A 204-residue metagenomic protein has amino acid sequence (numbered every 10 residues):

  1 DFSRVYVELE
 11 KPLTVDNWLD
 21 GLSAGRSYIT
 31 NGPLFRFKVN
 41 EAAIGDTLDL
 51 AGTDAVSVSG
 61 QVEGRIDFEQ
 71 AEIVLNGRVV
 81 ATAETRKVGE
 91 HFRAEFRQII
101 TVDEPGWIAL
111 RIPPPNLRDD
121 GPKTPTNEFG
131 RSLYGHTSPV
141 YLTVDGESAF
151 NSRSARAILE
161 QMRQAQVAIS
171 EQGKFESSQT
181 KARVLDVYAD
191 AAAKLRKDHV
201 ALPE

Functional and structural regions predicted by a protein language model:
D1-E204: C-terminal functional module detector
